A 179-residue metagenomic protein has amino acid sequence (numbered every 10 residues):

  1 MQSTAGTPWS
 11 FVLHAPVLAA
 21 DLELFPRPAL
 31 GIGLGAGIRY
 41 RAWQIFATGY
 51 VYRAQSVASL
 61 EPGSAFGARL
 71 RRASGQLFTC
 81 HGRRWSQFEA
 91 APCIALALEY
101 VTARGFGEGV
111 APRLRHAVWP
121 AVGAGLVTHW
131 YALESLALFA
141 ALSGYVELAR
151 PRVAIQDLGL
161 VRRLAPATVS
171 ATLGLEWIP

Functional and structural regions predicted by a protein language model:
Q2-Q44, T48-S56, A149, S170-P179: Short glycine/proline- and aromatic-enriched beta-strand/turn motifs that initiate or cap beta-hairpins
T4, A20-R27, P62-A68, G109-A117 (+1 more regions): Outer-membrane beta-barrel domain signature
H14-A15, P92-L96, A141-L142: Extended hydrophobic secondary-structure segments that form protein cores and membrane-embedded regions
V17, R27-G31, R72-Q76, W119-A124 (+1 more regions): Transmembrane beta-barrel architecture of outer-membrane proteins
L34, L77-T79, A124-L126, L142 (+1 more regions): Membrane-embedded beta-strands of outer-membrane beta-barrel proteins, especially the hydrophobic/small aromatic
R41-L136: Gram-negative (and chloroplast) outer-membrane scaffold detector with strong preference for beta-barrel transmembrane
W130-P179: Predominantly the C-terminal beta-signal and adjacent terminal strand-loop region of outer-membrane beta-barrel
